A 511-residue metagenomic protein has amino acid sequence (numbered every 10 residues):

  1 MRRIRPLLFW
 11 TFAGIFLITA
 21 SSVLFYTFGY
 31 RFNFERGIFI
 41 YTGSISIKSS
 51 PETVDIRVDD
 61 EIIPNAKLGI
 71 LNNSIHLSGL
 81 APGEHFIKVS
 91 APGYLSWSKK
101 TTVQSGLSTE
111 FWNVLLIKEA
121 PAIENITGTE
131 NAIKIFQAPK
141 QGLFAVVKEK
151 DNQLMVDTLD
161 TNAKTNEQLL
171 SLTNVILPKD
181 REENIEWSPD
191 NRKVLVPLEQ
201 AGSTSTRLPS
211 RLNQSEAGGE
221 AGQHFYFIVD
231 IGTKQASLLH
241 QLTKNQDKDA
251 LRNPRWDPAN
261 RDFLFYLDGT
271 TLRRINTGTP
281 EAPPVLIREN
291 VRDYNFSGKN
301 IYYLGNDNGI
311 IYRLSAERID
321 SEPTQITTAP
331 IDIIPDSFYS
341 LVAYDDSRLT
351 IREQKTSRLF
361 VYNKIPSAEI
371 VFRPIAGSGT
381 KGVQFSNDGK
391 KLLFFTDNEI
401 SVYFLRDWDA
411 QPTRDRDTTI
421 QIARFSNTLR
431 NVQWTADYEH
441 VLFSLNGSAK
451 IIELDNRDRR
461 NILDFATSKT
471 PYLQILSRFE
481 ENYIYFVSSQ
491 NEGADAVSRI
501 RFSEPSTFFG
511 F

Functional and structural regions predicted by a protein language model:
M1-M155: Short loop/turn and low-complexity linker motifs enriched in small/turn-promoting residues
G37-I40, I117-F511: Sequence signature of WD/YWTD-type beta-propeller architectures
